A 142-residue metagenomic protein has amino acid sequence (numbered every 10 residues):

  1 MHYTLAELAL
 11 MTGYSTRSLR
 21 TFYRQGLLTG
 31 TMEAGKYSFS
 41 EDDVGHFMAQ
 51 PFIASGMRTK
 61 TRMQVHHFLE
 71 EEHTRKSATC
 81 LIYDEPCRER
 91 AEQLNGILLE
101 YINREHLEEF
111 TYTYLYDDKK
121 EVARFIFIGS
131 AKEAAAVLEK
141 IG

Functional and structural regions predicted by a protein language model:
M1-Y14: Polyanion-binding surface elements
H2, K36, K120-R124: A generic structural signal for beta-strand entry/edge sites
G13-K36: Major-groove DNA-recognition helix of helix-turn-helix-type DNA-binding domains
T31-P51: Short helix-start
V44-E72: A short, Lys/Arg-enriched interface patch at domain edges and termini
L69-G142: Mid-protein regulatory/catalytic core that forms ligand/cofactor-binding pockets and protein-protein interaction
